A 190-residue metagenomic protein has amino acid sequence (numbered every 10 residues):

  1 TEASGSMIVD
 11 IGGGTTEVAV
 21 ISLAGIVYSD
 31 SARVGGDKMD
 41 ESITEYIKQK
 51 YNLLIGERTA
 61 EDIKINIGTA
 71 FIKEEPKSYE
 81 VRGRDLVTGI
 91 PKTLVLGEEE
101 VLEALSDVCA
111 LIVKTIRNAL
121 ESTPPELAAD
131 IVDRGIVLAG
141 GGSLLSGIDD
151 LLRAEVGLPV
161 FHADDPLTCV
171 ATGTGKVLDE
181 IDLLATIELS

Functional and structural regions predicted by a protein language model:
T1, I8-I11, L127-D130, G140: Replace "in large, NTP-powered and nucleic-acid-processing enzymes" with "in large, NTP-powered factors and other
T1-V9, G175-L183: Conserved phosphate-binding catalytic cores of ATP/NTP-utilizing and phosphoryl-transfer enzymes
D10, I43, I116, L138 (+1 more regions): Residue-level signature of catalytic and energy-coupling elements of molecular machines, predominantly ATP/GTP-dependent
T16-I21: Short beta-strand scaffold segments in enzyme catalytic cores
L23-S106, A110: Phosphate-binding glycine-rich/basic clefts of nucleotide- and phosphate-handling proteins, predominantly
A104-I131, V177-E180: Phosphate/ATP-binding catalytic cores across multiple sugar-kinase/actin-like superfamilies, primarily ASKHA
A128-L152: Glycine-rich phosphate-binding loops at beta-strand->alpha-helix junctions
R153-G175, L184, E188-S190: Conserved phosphate-binding/catalytic loops in two-lobed NTP-binding clefts
